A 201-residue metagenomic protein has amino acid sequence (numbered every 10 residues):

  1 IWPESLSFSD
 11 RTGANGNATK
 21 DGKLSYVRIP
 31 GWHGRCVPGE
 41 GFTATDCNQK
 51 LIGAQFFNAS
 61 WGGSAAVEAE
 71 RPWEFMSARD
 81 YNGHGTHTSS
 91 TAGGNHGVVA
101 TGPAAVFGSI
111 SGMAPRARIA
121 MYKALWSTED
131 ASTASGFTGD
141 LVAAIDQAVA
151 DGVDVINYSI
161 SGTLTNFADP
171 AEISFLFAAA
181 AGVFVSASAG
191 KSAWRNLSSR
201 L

Functional and structural regions predicted by a protein language model:
I1-F137, D151-D154, N166, A179-A180 (+2 more regions): Subtilisin-like serine protease catalytic core
D10-A14, S174, A187: Conserved cytosolic headpiece of P-type ATPases
D140-G152: Short, well-structured alpha-helical segments in soluble
I145, F175, L197-S198: Generic hydrophobic/aromatic pocket-lining and core-packing "Φ" positions
D169-E172: Charged helix-capping and loop-helix junction motifs
G182-S186: Hydrophobic beta-strand scaffold residues
G190: Active-site glycine-centered loops adjacent to acidic/histidine catalytic or metal-binding residues that shape
